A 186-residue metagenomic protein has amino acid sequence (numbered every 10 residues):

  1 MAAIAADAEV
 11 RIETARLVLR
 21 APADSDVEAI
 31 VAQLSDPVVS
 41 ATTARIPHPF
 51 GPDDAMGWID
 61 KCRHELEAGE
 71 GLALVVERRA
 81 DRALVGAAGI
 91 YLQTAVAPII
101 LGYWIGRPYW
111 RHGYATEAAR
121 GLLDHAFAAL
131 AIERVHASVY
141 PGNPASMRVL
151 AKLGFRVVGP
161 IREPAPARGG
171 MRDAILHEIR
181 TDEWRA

Functional and structural regions predicted by a protein language model:
M1-A41, A73-A186: Acyl-donor (CoA/ACP) binding surface of acyl/acetyltransferases
V38-K61, L72-L74: Conserved GNAT-fold acetyl-CoA-binding loop/helix
K61-C62, H125: A generic secondary-structure signal
H64-E70, F155: Short loop/turn motifs at secondary-structure junctions and domain boundaries
